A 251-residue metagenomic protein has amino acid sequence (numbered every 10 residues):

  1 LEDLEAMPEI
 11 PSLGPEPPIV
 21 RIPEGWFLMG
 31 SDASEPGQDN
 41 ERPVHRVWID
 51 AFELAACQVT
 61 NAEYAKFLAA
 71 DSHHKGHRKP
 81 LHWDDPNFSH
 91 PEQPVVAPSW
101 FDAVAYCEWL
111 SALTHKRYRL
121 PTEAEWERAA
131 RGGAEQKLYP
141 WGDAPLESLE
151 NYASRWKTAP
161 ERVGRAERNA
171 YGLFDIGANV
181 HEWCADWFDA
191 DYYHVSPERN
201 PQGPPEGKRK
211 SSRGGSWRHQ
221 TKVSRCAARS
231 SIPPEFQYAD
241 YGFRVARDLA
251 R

Functional and structural regions predicted by a protein language model:
L1-M7: Long amphipathic alpha-helical scaffold segments
M7-E9, R199: Generic alpha-helical structural signal
I10-P80, A97-F101, G177-A178, A185 (+1 more regions): A short glycine-rich, aromatic-capped structural motif
P15, R42, R168-N169, D240: Short beta-strand-initiation
I22, L28-P36, P80-S230, P234-A239: Functional-site microenvironments in short loops/helix caps that host divalent-cation chemistry
A239-R251: Short, structured beta-strand segments at or near domain termini in extracellular proteins/domains
